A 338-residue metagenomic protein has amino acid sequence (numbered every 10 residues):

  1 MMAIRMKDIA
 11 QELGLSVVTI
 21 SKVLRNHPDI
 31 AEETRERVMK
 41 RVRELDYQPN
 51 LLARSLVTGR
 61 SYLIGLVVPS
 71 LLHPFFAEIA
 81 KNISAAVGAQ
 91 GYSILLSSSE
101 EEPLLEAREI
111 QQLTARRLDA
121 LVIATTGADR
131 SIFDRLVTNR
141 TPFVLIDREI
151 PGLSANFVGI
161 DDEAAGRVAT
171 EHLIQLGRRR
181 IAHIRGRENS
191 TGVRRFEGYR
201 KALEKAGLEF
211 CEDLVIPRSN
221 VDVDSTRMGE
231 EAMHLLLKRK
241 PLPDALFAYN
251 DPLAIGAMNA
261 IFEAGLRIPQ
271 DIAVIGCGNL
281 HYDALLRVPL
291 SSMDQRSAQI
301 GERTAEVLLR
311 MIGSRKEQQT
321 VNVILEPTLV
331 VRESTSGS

Functional and structural regions predicted by a protein language model:
M1-K7, G59-E171, Q175, E197 (+1 more regions): Alpha-helical recognition/docking segments in bacterial nutrient-uptake and carbohydrate-utilization systems
M1-Y62, S336: N-terminal helix-turn-helix DNA-binding module of bacterial transcription factors
V17-K22, V57-L72, H172, R180-R187: Short beta-strand segments enriched in small/hydrophobic residues
T34, F75-I79, E106, I132 (+4 more regions): Residues at alpha-helix caps and immediate loop-helix transition turns in enzyme cores, especially N- and C-cap
E44, A85-Q90, T114, V137-L145 (+1 more regions): Bacterial carbohydrate/catabolite-sensing allosteric modules
E44-N50, L104, A124-T126, E230 (+1 more regions): Short gly/ser/thr-rich secondary-structure transition/capping motifs
